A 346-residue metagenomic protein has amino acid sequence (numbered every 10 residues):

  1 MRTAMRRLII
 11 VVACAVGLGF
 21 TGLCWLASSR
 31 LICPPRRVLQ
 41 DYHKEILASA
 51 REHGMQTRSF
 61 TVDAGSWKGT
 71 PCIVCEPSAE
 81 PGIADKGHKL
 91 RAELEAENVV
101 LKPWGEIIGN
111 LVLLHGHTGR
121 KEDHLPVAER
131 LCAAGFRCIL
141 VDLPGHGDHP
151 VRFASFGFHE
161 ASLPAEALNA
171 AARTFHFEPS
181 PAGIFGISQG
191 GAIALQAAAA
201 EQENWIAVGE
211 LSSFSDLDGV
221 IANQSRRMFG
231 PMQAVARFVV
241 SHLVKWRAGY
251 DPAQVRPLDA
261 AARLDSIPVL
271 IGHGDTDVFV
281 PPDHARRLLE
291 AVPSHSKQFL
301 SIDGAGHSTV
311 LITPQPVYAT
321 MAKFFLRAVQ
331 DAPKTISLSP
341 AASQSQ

Functional and structural regions predicted by a protein language model:
A4-L101: An N-terminal hydrophobic leader/cap segment in hydrolases
H117-E129: The serine-hydrolase catalytic nucleophile loop
A128-P150: Conserved alpha/beta-hydrolase
A154-F175: Alpha/beta-hydrolase active-site loop
A199-Y250: Hydrolase active-site cap/lid region
L264-D265, I271-H273, D277: Short beta-strand/loop motif that positions the catalytic acidic residue of the alpha/beta-hydrolase fold
V278-H284: Conserved alpha/beta-hydrolase "acid-adjacent" motif
A305-Q315: Catalytic histidine-centered segment of alpha/beta-hydrolase-like enzymes
